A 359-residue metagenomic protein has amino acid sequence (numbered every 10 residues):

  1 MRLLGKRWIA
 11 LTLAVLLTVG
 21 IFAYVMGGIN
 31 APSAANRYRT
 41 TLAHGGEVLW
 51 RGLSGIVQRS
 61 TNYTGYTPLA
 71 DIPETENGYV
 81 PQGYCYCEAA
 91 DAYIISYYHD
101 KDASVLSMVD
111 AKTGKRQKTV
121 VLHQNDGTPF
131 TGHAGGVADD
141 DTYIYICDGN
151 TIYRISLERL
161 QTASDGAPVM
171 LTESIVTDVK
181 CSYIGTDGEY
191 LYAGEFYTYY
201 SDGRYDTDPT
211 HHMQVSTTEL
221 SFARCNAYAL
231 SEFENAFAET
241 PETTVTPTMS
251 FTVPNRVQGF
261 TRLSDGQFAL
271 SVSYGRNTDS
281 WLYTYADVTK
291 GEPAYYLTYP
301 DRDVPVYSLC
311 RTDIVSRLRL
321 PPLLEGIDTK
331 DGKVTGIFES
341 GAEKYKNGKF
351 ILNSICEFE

Functional and structural regions predicted by a protein language model:
L3-I72, K346-E359: Sequence/structural signature of beta-propeller modules and their immediately flanking N-terminal secretory/stalk
L49-G78, E242-P247, Y307-V315: A short helix->beta-strand "capping" segment at the edge of beta-propeller domains
T67-S104: Beta-strand-rich domains and repeat architectures in extracellular enzymes and scaffolds, especially beta-propellers
T75, V80-Q82, V105-S107, G114-T142: Blade-loop segments of beta-propeller domains
G78-C85, T128-G136, I175-G188, P254-T261 (+1 more regions): Repeated scaffold domains used in trafficking and secretory/extracellular systems, primarily beta-propellers
S104-G114, I155-M170, T207-E234, S280-P300 (+1 more regions): Beta-propeller blade signature
S250-R311, R317: Loop/turn-rich, solvent-exposed surfaces of beta-rich toroidal or solenoidal domains
E325-E359: Blade-level signature of beta-propeller repeat domains, shared across WD40, Kelch, NHL, RCC1 and BNR/Asp-box propellers
